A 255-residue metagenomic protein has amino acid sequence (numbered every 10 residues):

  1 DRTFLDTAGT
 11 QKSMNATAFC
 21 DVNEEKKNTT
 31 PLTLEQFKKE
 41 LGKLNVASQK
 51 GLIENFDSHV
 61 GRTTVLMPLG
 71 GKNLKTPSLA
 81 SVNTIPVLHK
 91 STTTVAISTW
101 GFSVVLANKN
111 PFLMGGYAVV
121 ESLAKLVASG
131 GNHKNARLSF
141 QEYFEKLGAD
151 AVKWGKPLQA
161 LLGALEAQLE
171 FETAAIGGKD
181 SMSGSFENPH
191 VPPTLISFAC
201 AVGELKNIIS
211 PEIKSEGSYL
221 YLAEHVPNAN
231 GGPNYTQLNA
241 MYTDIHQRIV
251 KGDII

Functional and structural regions predicted by a protein language model:
D1-I255: Glycine/proline-enriched, intrinsically flexible loops and inter-domain linkers
